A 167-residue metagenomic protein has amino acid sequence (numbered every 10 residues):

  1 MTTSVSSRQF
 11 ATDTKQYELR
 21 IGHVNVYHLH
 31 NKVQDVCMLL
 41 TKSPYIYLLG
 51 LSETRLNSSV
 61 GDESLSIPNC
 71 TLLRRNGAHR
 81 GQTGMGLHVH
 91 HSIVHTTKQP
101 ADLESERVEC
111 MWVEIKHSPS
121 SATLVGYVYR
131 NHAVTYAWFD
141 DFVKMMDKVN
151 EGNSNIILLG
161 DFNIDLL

Functional and structural regions predicted by a protein language model:
M1-L167: A shared catalytic/ligand-binding motif for oxyanion handling
